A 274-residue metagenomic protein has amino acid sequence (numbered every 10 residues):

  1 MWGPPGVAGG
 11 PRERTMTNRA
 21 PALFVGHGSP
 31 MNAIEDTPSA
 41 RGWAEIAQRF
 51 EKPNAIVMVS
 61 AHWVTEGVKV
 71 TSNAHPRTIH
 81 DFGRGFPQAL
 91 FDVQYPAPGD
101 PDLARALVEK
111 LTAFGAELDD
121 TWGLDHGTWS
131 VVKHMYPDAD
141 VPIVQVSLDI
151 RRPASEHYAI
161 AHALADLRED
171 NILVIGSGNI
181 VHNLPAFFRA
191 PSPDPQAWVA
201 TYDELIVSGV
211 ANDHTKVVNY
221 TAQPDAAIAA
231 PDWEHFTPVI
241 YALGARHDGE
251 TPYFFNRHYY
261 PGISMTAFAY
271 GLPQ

Functional and structural regions predicted by a protein language model:
G6-T15: Short, Lys/Arg-enriched N-terminal segments with co-localized hydrophobic residues within the first ~10-30 amino acids
R14-F114: A short aromatic-anchored loop/beta-hairpin motif
P21-V25, A55-S60, V146, L167-I180 (+1 more regions): Beta-strand elements within well-structured catalytic alpha/beta cores of enzymes that handle phosphate/sulfate esters
L23-F24, F82-Q88, Y136-V144, K216-V218: Short, basic/glycine-rich phosphate-binding loops at helix/coil junctions that contact nucleotide phosphates
L90-P98, D120, S147-A154, A226: Flexible, glycine/proline-enriched loop segments at strand-loop-helix junctions that form or flank small-ligand binding
A104-E156: Internal, conserved structured core segments that host functional sites
E109, A113, V141-I143, I150-R152 (+3 more regions): Surface-exposed, charge/polar-rich loops and edge strands
